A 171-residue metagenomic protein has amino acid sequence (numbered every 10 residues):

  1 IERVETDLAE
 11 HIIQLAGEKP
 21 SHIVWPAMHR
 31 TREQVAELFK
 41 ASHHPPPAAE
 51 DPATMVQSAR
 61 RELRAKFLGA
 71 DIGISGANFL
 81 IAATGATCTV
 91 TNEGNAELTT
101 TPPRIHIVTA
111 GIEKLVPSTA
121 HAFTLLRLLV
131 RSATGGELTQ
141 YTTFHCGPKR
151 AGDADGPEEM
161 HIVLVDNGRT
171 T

Functional and structural regions predicted by a protein language model:
I1-T171: The feature marks the mature, well-folded catalytic cores of soluble enzymes
